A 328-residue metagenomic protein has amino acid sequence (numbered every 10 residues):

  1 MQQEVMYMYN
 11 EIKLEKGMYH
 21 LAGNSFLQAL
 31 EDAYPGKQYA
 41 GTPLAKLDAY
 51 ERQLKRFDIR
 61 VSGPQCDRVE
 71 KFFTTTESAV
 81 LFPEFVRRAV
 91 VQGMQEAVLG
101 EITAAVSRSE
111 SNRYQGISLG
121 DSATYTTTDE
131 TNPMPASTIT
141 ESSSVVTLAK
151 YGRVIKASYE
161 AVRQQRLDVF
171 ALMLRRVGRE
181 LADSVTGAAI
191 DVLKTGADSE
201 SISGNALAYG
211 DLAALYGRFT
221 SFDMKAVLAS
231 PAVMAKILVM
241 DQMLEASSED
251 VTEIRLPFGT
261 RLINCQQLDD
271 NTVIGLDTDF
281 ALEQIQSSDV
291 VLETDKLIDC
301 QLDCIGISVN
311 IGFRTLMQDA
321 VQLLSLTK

Functional and structural regions predicted by a protein language model:
M1-T75: Intrinsically disordered, low-complexity terminal tails
Q2-E31, T140-A182: Hydrophobic alpha-helical segments and helix pairs
L47, M240-K328: Sequence/fold signature of self-assembling virion shell proteins
C66-Y151: Assembly/oligomerization interface modules of large self-assembling protein complexes
Y125-T127, Q165-R166, K236-L238, T315-L316: Short helix/loop capping segments that flank catalytic or ligand/cofactor-binding pockets
I139-E141, D211-L215, D289-L292: Glycine-rich, charged/polar anion/phosphate-binding loops that engage phosphate groups from diverse ligands
K150-F222, K328: Alpha-helical scaffold segments that mediate packing/assembly in large oligomeric complexes
T195-T260, C265-Q267: Extended, solvent-exposed, turn-rich assembly/linker loops in the middle of proteins
